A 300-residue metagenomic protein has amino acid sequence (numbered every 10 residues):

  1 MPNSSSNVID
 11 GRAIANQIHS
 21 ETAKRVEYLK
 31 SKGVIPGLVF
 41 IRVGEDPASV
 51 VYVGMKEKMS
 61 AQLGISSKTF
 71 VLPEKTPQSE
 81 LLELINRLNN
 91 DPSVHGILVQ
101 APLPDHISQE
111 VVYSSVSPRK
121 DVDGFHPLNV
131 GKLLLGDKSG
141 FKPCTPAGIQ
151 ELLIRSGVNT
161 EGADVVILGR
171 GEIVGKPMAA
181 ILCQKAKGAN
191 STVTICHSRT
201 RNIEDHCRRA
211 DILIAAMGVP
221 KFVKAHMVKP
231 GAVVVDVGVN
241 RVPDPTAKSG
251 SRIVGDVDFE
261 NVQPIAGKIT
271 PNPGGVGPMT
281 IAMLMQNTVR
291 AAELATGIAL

Functional and structural regions predicted by a protein language model:
P2-V34: Positively charged, low-complexity intrinsically disordered leader regions
E27-I35, R87-P92, G157-T160: Glycine-rich phosphate/diphosphate-binding loops that line cofactor/substrate pockets in enzymes
Y28-L38, E45-Q62: N-terminal glycine-rich anion-binding loops that anchor highly charged ligand groups
V43-E57, D137-V233, V237, V242 (+1 more regions): Glycine-rich phosphate/diphosphate-binding loop of Rossmann-like nucleotide-binding domains
S49-S93: Active-site cofactor/substrate anionic-group-binding motifs, chiefly glycine- and Lys/Arg-rich phosphate-binding loops
E74-G96, H106, C196-F222: N-terminal small/polar loop signature for handling phosphorylated ligands or for N-terminal nucleophile
G96-V165, H206: Anion-binding alpha/beta catalytic cores of soluble intermediary-metabolism enzymes, centered on
Q109-G131, V237-A299: Rossmann-fold NAD(P)-binding glycine/threonine-rich loop
